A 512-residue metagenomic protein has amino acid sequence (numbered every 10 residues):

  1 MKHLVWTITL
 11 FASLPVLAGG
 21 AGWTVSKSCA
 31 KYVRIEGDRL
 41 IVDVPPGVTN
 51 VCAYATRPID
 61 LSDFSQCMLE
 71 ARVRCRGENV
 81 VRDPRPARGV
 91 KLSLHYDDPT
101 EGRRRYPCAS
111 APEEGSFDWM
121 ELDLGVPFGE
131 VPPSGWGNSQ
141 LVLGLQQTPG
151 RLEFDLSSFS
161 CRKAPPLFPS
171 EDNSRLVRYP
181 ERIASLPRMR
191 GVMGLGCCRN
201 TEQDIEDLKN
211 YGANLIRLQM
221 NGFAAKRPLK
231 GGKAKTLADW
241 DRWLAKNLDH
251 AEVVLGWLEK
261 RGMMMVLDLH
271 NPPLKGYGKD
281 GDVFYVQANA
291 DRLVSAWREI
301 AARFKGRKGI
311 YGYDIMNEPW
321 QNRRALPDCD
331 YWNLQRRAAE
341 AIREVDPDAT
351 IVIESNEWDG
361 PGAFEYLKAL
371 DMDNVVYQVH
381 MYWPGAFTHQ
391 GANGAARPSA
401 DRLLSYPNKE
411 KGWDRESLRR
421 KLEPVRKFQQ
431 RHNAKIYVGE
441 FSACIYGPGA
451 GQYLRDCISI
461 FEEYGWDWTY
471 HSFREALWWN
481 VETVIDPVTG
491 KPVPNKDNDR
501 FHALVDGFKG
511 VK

Functional and structural regions predicted by a protein language model:
H3-L14: Sec-dependent N-terminal signal peptides
L17-L176: Extracellular and organelle-lumenal recognition/adhesion modules and their flexible linkers in secreted
Y32, P169-L176, P448-K512: Aromatic-rich peripheral "rim/lid" segments of glycoside hydrolase catalytic domains that contact and position glycan
N50, M193-Q203, F223-K226, R242-A245 (+5 more regions): Acidic-and-aromatic substrate-binding clefts and catalytic sites of carbohydrate-active enzymes
A164-D241, F428: N-terminal carbohydrate-binding accessory modules
C197, D204-A213, T236-N271, D280-G312 (+1 more regions): An active-site-proximal structural segment forming one wall of the substrate-binding cleft that immediately precedes
A224-K246, P273-N289, Q321-R323, N480-G490: Surface-exposed, active-site-proximal loop segments in enzymatic domains
D291-G412, R419-A443, E463-W466: Active-site region of glycoside hydrolase catalytic domains
